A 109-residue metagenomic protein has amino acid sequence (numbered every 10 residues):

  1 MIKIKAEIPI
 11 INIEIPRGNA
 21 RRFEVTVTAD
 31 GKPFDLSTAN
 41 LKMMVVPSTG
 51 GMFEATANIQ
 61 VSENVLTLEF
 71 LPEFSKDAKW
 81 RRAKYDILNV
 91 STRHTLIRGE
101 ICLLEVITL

Functional and structural regions predicted by a protein language model:
M1-L109: Contiguous segments within soluble domain cores/interaction surfaces
